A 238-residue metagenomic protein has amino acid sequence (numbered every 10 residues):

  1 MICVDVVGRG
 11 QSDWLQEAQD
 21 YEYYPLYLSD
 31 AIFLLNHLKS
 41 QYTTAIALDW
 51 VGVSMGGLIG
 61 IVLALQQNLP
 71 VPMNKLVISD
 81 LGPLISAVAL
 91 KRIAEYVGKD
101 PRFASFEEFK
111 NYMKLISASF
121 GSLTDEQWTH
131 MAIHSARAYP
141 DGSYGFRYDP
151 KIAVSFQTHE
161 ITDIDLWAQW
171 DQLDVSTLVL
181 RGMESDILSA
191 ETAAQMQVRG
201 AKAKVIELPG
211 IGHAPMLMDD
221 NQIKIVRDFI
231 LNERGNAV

Functional and structural regions predicted by a protein language model:
I2-V51, L69, I225: Active-site loop/oxyanion-hole signature of alpha/beta-hydrolase fold enzymes
D5-G10, G82, P209-G212: Short beta-to-alpha linker loops that shape the active-site pocket of alpha/beta-hydrolase fold enzymes
Q41-A87: Conserved hydrolase catalytic core segment
M73-E108: A catalytic-pocket lid/entrance helix-loop region that shapes and gates access to the active site across common
A104-E160: Conserved alpha/beta-hydrolase catalytic His-Asp/Glu region
R137-Q195: Conserved serine/cysteine hydrolase catalytic core
R199-H213: Catalytic histidine neighborhood in serine/cysteine hydrolases with alpha/beta-hydrolase-type architecture
I211-N221: Catalytic histidine-centered segment of alpha/beta-hydrolase-like enzymes
